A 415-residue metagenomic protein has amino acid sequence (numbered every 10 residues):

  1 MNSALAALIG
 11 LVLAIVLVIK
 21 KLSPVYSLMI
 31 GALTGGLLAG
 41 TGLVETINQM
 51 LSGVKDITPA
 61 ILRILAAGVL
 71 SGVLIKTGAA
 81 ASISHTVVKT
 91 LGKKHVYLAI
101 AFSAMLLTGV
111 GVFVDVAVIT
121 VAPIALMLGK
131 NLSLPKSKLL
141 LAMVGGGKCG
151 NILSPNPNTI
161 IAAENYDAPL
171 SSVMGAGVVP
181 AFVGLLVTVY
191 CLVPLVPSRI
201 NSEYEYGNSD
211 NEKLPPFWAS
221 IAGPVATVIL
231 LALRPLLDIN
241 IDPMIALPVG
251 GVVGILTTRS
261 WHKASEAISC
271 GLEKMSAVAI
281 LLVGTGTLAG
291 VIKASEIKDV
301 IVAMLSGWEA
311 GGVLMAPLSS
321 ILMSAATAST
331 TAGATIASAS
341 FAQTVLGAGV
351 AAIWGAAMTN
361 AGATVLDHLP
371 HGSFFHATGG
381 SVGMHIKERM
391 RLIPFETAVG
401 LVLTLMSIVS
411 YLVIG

Functional and structural regions predicted by a protein language model:
M1-A4, K55-A60, V87-F102, G129-L139 (+5 more regions): Membrane-interfacial loop-to-helix junctions in multi-pass transporters
M1-R63, V189-Y190, L195-G284, G290 (+1 more regions): Hydrophobic transmembrane alpha-helices of multi-pass small-molecule transporters
A4-L8, Y26-M29, I61-L62, K94-F102 (+10 more regions): Hydrophobic alpha-helical transmembrane segments
K20-P24, T58-A60, S71-A81, T108-T120 (+4 more regions): Short helix-coil transition sites and intra-membrane helix breaks within transmembrane domains of multi-pass
D56, A60-R63, V173-V187, N240-L247 (+1 more regions): Alpha-helical transmembrane segments
L65-A67, L91-L126, V283, W308-A352 (+1 more regions): Hydrophobic alpha-helical transmembrane segments of multi-pass integral membrane proteins, predominantly secondary
V69, S82-S84, D115-L128, N156-Y166 (+2 more regions): Re-entrant/interfacial helical elements at transmembrane boundaries that shape and gate the permeation pathway
L126-W218, A351, F374-G415: Membrane-core helix-loop-helix motifs of multi-pass transport proteins
